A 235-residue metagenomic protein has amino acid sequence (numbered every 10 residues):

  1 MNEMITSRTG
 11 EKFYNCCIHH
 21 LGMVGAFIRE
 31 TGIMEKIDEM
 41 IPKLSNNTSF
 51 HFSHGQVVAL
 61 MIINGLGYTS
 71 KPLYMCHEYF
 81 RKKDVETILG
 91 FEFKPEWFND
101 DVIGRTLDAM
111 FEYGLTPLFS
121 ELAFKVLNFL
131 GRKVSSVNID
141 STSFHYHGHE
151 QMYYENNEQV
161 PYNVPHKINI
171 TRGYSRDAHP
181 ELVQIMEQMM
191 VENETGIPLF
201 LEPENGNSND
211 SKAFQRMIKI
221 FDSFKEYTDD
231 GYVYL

Functional and structural regions predicted by a protein language model:
M1-P165, M189-N207, F214-S223: Dynamic "connector" segments at or just before major functional cores
S143, P180-E181: Active-site-proximal loop/turn and secondary-structure-junction residues that shape catalytic pockets, frequently
K167-G173: Short Pro/Gly-enriched beta-strand edge/turn motifs at strand-loop
R176-D177: Glycine- and acidic-residue-enriched helix-capping/strand-helix junction motifs
L182-M189: Short glycine-rich loop/turn motifs
F224-T228: Phosphate/pyrophosphate-binding loops at sites that engage ATP/ADP/AMP, CoA/4′-phosphopantetheine, polyphosphate
D230-L235: Phosphate/diphosphate-binding loops
